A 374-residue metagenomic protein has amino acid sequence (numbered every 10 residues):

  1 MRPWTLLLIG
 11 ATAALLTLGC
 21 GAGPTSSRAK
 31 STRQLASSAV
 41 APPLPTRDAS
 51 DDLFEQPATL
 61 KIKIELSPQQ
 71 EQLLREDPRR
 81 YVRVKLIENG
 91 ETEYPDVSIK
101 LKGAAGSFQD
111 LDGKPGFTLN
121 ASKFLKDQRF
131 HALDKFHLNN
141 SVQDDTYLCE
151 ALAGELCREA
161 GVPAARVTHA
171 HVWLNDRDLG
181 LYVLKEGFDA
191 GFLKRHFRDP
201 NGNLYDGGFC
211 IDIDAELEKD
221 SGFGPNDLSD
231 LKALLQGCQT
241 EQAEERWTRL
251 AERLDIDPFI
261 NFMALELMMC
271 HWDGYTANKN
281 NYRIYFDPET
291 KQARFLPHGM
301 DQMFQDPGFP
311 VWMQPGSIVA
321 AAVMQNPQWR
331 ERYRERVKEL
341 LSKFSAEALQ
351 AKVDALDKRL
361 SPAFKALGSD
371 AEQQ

Functional and structural regions predicted by a protein language model:
M1-T5: Positively charged n-region of N-terminal signal peptides that target proteins for export
L7-T17: Bacterial N-terminal signal peptides
C20-Q374: Phosphate/dinucleotide-binding and metal-coordinating scaffold of catalytic cores in nucleotide-dependent enzymes
